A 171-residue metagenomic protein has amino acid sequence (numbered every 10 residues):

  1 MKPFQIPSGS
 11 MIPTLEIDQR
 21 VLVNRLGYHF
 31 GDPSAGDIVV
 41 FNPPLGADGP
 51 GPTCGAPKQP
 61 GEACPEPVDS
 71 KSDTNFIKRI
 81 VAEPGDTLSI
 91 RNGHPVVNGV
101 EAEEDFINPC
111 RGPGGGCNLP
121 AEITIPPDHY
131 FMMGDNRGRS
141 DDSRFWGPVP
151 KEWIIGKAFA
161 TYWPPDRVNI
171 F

Functional and structural regions predicted by a protein language model:
K2-Q5, S10-F171: Soluble "head" domains of membrane/secretory-pathway proteins
